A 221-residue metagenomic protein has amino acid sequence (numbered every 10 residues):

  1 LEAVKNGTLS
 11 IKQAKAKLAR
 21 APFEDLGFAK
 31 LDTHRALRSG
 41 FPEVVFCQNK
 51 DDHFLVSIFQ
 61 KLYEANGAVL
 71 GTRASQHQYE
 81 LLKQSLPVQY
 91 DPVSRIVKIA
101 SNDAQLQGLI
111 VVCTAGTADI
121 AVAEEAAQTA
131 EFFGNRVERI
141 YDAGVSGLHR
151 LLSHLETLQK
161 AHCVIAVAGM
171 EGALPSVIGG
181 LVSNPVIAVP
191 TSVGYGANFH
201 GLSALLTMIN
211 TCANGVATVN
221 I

Functional and structural regions predicted by a protein language model:
L1-Q76, E80, Q84-S85: Long amphipathic alpha-helical segments
V44-V45, L109-A115, V164-A166, T218-N220: Short glycine-rich or small-residue beta-strand-to-loop segments that form or flank ligand, phosphate, metal/Fe-S
L55, D119-E124, L148-H149, A168-V177 (+1 more regions): Short glycine/serine/threonine-rich phosphate/pyrophosphate-binding segments that cradle anionic phosphate groups
I96-K98, R136-T157, L202-S203: Glycine-rich oxoanion-binding loops at beta->alpha junctions
Q107-H149: Glycine-rich phosphate/diphosphate-binding loop of Rossmann-like nucleotide-binding domains
T114, V193, A197-I221: C-terminal binding/interaction regions
S153-T191: Glycine-rich phosphate-binding loop
